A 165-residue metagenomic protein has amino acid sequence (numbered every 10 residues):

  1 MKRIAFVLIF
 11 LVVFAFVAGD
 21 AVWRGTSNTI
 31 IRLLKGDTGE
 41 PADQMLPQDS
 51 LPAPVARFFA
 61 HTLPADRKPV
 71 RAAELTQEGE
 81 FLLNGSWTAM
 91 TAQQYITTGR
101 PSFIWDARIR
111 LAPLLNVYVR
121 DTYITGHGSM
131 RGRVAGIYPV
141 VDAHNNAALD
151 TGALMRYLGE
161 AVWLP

Functional and structural regions predicted by a protein language model:
M1-F16: N-terminal Sec-pathway targeting helices
F14-Q93: N-terminal cleavable signal peptides for secretion/export
N28, N84, N116, N145-N146: Detector for Asparagine
P47-P54, E80-N84, W105-I109, A153-L164: Short linear motifs at secondary-structure transitions and domain/linker junctions
R57-G136: N-terminal mature ectodomain segment of secretory-pathway/periplasmic proteins
R131-P165: Flexible, processing/modification-adjacent segments and terminal tails in exported/periplasmic/extracellular proteins
